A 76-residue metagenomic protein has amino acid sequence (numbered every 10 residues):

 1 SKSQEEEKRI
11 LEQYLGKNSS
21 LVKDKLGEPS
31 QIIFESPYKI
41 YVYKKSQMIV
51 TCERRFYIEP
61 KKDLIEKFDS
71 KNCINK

Functional and structural regions predicted by a protein language model:
S1-K76: Residues within mature, well-folded domains
